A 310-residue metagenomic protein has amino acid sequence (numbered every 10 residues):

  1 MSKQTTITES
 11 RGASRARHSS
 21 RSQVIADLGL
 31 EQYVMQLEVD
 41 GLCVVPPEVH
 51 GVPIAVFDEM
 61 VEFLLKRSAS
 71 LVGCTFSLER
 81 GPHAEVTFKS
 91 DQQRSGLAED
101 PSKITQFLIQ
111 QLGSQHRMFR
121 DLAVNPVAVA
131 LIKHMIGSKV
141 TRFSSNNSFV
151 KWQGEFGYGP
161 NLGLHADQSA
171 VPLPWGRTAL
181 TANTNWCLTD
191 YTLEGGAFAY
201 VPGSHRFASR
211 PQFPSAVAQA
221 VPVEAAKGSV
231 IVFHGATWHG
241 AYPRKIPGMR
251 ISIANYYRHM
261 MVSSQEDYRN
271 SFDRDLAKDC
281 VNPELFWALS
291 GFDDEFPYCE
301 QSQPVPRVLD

Functional and structural regions predicted by a protein language model:
S2-I7, F207-W238, Y242-D310: Conserved double-stranded beta-helix
S2-V39, P46-L164: Non-heme Fe(II)-dependent double-stranded beta-helix
G41-L42, G228: Catalytic palm active-site di-aspartate
H50, G203, A236: An acidic- and aromatic-residue-enriched active-site/binding cleft used to recognize and process polar
G51, A170, H239: Glycine-rich nucleotide phosphate-binding loop and flanking beta-alpha elements of Rossmann-like dinucleotide-binding
A130, E155-E224, V262-S271: Catalytic core of non-heme Fe(II) oxygenases with the double-stranded beta-helix
R142, T178-L180, P247-M249: A short, structural micro-pattern
S145-S148, T184-W186, I253-Y257: A structural signal for short, well-ordered beta-strand segments
